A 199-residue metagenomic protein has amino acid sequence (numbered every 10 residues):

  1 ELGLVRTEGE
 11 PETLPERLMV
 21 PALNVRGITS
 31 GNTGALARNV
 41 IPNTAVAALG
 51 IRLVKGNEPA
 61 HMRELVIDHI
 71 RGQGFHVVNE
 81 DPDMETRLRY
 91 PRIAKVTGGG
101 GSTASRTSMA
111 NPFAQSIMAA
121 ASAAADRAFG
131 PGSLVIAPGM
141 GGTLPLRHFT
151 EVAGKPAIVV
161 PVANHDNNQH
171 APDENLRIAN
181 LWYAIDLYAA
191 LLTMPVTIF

Functional and structural regions predicted by a protein language model:
E1-T44, R52, G56-H69, Q73 (+1 more regions): An extended, acidic, His-containing surface patch that forms the Zn2+-binding/catalytic region of metallohydrolases
L49: Active-site helix-to-loop segments that bind/position phosphate- or nucleotide-bearing substrates and donors across
